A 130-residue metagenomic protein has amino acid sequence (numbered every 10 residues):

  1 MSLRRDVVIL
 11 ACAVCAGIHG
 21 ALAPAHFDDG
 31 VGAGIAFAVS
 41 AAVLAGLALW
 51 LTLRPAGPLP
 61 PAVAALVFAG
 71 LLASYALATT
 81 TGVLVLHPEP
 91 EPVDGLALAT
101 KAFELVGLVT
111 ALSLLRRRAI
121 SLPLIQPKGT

Functional and structural regions predicted by a protein language model:
M1-T130: Membrane-interface extramembranous regions
